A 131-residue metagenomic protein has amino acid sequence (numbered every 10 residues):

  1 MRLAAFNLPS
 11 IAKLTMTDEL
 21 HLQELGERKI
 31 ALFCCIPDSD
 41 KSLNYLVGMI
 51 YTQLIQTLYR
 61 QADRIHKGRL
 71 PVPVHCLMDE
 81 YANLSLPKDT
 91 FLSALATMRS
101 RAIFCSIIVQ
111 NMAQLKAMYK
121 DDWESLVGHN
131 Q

Functional and structural regions predicted by a protein language model:
M1-I103, M118: P-loop NTPase motor domains
L95-Q131: Conserved ATP-driven motor cores of ASCE-family P-loop NTPases powering translocation/secretion/packaging/pilus
